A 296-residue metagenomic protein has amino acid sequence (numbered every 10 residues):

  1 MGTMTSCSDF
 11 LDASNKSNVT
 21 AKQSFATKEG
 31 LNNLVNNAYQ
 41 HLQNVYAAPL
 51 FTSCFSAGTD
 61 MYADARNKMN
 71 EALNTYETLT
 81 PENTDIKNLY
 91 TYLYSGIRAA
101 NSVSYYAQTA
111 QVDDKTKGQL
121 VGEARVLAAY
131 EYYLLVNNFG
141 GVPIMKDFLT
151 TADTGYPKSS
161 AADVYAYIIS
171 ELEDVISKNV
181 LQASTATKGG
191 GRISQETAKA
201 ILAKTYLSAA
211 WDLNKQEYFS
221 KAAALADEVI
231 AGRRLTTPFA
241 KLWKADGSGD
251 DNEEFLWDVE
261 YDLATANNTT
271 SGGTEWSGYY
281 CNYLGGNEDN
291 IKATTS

Functional and structural regions predicted by a protein language model:
S8-M69, Y165, E173-D174, R192-S296: An aromatic- and glycine-enriched ligand-binding surface/loop that stacks and positions planar moieties
S14, V136-D147, K215-Q216: Short, well-structured active-site flanking segments
K16-T20, E77-P81, K146-D153: Short linear capping/connector segments at secondary-structure termini
K28-Y46, N67-F139, D153-G155, S159-A166 (+1 more regions): Conserved, well-structured interaction surfaces
S104, L135, P143-M145, F255-V259: Structural recognition of the beta-strand scaffold that forms the well-ordered cores of secreted hydrolase catalytic
T109-K115, I144-M145, D212-Q216: Short coil/turn and helix-start
G141-F148, K178-K188, R234-L242: Glycine- and aromatic-rich loop/turn segments at beta-sheet edges
